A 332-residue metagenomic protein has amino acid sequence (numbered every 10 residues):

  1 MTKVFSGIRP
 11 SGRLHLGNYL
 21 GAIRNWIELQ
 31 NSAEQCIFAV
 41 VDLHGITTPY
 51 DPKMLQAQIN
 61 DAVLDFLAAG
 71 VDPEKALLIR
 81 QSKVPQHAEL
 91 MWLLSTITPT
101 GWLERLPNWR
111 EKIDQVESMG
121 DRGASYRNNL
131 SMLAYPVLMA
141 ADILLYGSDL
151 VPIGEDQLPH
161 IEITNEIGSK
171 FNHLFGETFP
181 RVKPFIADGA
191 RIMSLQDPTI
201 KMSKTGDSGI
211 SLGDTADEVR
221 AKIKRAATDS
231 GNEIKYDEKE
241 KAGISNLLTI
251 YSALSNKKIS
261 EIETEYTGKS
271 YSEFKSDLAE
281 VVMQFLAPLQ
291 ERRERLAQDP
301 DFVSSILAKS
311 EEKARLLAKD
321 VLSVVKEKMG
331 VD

Functional and structural regions predicted by a protein language model:
M1-T2, D301: A short, charged/proline- and glycine-enriched loop that marks the coil->beta-strand transition at the N-terminal
T2-F5, P10-A140, E294: N-terminal Rossmann-like or analogous alpha/beta NTP/dinucleotide-binding catalytic cores that position adenine
I8-P10, D42-H44, D149-L150, G206 (+1 more regions): Short, histidine-centered active-site or binding-site loop motifs used for metal coordination, general acid-base
E89-W92, R105-D114, S118-M119, G123-F175 (+2 more regions): Classical nucleotidyltransferase
T100-E104, L145-P152, S252-I262, Q290: Short helix-capping/linker segments at secondary-structure and domain boundaries
P159, N165-D332: Conserved nucleotide- and phosphate/pyrophosphate-binding catalytic cores in adenylate/nucleotidyl-handling enzymes
